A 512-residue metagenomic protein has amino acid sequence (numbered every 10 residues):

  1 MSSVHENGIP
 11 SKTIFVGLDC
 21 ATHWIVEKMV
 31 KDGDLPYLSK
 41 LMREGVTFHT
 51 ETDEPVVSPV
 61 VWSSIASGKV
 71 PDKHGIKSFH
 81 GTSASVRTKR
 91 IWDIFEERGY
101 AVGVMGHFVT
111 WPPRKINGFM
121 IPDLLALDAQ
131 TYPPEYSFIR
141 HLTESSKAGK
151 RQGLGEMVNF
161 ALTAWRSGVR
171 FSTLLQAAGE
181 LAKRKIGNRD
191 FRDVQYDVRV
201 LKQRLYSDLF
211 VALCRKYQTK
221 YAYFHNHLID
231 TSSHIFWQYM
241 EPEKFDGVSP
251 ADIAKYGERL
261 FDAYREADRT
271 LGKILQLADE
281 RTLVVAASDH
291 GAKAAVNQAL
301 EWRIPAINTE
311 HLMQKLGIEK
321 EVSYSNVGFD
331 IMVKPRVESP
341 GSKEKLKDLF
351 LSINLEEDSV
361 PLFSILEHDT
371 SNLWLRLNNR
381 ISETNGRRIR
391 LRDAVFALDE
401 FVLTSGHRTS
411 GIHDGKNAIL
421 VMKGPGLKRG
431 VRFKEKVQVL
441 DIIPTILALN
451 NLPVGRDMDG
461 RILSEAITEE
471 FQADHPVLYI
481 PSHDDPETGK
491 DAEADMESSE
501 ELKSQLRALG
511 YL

Functional and structural regions predicted by a protein language model:
M1-V46, R98: Active-site-proximal N-terminal segment of extracellular/periplasmic enzymes that hydrolyze or transfer
N7-I9, L18, G33, V56-S63 (+9 more regions): Secreted, luminal/periplasmic, and some membrane-associated catalytic domains that remodel anionic oxygen-ester
Y37, K345, L349-S352, A397 (+4 more regions): Generic recognition of well-ordered alpha-helical segments
S78-S85, D197, G257-F261, D330-V337 (+4 more regions): Active-site rim elements
R189-V194, V211-D262, E266-R269, A299-L300: Active-site His/acidic residue clusters
A294, Q298, N326-V333, E356-L375 (+3 more regions): Polar, surface-exposed loop/tail segments that function as active-site lids or cofactor/substrate-recognition elements
S482-D491, L509: Phosphate/adenylate-binding glycine loop and adjacent helical scaffold
E493-L512: Short acidic, low-complexity intrinsically disordered linear motifs used for protein-protein interactions
